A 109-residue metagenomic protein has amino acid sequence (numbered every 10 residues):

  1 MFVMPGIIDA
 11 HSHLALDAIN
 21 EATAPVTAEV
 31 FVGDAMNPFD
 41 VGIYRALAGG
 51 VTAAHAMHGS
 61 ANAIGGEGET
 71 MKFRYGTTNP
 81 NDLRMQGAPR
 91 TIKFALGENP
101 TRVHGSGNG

Functional and structural regions predicted by a protein language model:
M1-G109: Divalent-metal coordination cores built from histidine and acidic residues
